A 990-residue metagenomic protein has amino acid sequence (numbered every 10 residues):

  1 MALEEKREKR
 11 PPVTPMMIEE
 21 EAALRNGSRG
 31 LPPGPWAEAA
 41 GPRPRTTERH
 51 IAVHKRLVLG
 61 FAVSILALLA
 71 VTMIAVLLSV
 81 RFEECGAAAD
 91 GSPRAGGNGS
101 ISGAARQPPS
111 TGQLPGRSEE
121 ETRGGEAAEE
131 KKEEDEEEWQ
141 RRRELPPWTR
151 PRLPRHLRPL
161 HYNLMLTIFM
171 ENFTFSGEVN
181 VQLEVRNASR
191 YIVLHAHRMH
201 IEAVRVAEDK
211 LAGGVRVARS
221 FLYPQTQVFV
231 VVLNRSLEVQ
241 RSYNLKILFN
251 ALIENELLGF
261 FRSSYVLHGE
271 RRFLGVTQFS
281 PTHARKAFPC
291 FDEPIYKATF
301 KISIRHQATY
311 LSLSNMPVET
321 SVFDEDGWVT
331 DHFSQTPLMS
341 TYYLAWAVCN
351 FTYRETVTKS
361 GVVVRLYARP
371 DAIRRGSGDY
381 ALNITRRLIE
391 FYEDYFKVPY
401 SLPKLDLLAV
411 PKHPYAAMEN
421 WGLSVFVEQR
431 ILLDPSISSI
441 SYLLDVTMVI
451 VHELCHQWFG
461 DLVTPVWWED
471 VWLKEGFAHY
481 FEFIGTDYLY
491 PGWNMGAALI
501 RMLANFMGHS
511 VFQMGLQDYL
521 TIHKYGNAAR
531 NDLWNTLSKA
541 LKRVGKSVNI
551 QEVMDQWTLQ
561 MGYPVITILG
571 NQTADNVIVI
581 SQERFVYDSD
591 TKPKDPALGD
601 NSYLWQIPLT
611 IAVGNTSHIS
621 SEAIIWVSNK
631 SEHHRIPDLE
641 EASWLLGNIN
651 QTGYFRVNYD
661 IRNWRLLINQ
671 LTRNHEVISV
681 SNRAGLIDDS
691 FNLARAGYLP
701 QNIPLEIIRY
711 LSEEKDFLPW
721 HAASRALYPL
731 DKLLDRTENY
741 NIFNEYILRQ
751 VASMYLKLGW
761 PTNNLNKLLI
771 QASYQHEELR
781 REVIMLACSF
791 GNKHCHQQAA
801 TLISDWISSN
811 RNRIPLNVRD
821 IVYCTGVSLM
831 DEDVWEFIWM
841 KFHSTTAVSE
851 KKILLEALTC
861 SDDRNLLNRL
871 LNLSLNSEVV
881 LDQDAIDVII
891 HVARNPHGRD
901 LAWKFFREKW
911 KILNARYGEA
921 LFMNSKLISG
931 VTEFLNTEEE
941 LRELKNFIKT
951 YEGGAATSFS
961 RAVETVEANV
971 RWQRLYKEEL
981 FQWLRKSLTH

Functional and structural regions predicted by a protein language model:
A2-E178, H268-L274, P294, Q551: N-terminal, polar/Ser/Thr-rich
P147-P154, V239, K246-K301, C349-R354 (+2 more regions): Glycine/proline-rich low-complexity spacer/linker segments in large multi-domain proteins
G177, V276-A284, P289-V451, H479-Y480 (+3 more regions): Hydrophobic helix-coil surface modules that form long, contiguous segments used for peptide/substrate interaction
V179-L183, L233-R235, R241-N255, F300-A308 (+3 more regions): Short, hydrophobic/aromatic-enriched beta-strand segments in well-ordered soluble domains
M199-V266, H633-L639: A surface-exposed beta-strand-loop module
H200-D209, K546-Q551, Y563-N648: Beta-strand-rich binding/interaction modules
I201, Q225, F229, L274-V276 (+7 more regions): Hydrophobic alpha-helical and helix-loop surface patches within well-folded domains that function as non-catalytic
Q513, A574-S581, A612-H990: Long, ordered, helix-rich scaffold segments
